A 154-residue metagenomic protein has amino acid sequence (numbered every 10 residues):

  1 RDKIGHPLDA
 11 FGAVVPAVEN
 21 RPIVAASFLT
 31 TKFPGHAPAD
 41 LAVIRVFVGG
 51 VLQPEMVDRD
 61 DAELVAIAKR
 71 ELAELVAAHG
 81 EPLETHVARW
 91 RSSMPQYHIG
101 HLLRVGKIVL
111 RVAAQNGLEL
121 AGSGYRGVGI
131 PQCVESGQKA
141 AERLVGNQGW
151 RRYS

Functional and structural regions predicted by a protein language model:
R1-A62, A66, R70, E74-L75 (+3 more regions): Mid-domain catalytic core of redox enzymes that form a hydrophobic substrate pocket/lid adjacent to a catalytic redox
F28, K32-L41, A88-L120, G124: FAD-binding beta-loop-beta segment adjacent to the flavin cofactor pocket
L41, D60-D61, G100-H101, C133-S136: Short, glycine/charged-enriched secondary-structure capping and boundary segments
E55, S93-Q96, V128-G129: Short active-site-adjacent structural elements
R70, E74-A77, K139, R143: Residue-level signal for well-ordered alpha-helical scaffold segments within enzymatic catalytic domains
A77-W90: A short coil-to-beta-strand element that immediately follows conserved catalytic motifs
V87-R89, V145-S154: Active-site-proximal substrate-binding core of FAD-dependent oxidoreductases
L120-W150: A conserved FAD-binding loop/helix module that cradles the flavin
